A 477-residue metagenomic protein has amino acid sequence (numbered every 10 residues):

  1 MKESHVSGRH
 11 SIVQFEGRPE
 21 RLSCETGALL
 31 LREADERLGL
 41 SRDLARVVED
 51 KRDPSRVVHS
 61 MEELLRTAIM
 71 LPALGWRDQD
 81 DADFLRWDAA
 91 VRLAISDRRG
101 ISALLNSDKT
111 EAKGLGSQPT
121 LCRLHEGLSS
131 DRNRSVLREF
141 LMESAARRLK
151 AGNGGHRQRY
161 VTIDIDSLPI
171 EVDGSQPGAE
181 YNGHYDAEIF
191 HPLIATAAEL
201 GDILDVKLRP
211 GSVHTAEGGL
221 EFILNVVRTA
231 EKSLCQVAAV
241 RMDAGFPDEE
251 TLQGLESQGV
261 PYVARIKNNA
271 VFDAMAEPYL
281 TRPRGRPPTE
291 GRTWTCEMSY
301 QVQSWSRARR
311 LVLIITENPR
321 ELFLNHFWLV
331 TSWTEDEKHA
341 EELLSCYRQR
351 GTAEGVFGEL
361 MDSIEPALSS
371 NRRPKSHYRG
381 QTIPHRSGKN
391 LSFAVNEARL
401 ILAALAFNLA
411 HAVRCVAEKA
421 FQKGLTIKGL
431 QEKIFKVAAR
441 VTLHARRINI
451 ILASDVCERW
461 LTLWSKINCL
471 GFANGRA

Functional and structural regions predicted by a protein language model:
M1-E16, P261-E365, N468, F472-A477: An anionic, glycine-rich sequence signature occurring as long contiguous blocks
M1-S233, L255-Q258, A438-A477: Dynamic "connector" segments at or just before major functional cores
A34, A82, A340-L391, A398 (+2 more regions): Short amphipathic alpha-helical "interface-anchor" segments enriched in bulky aromatics
P54-E63, P319-R320, N390-L400: Structural motif
D83-L85, R98-I101, A238, A417-I427: Short, glycine/acidic-rich hinge or "gate" loops at secondary-structure transitions that mediate conformational
R241-D248, N268-A270: Acidic, metal-coordinating catalytic cores used for nucleic-acid/nucleotide bond scission and strand-transfer chemistry
T382-N396, A410, R414-A477: C-terminal, non-catalytic "cap/extension" segments appended to globular domains
